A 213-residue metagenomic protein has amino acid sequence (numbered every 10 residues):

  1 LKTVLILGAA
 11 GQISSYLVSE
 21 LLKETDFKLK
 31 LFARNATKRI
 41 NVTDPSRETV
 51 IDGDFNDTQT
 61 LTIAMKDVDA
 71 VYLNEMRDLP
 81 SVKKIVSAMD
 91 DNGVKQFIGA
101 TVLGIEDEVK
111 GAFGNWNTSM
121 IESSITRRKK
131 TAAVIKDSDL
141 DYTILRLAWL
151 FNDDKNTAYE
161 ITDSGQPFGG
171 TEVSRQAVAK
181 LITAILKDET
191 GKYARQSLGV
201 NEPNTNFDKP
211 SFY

Functional and structural regions predicted by a protein language model:
K2-E24: N-terminal Rossmann NAD(P)H-binding glycine-rich loop of SDR-like oxidoreductase domains
T3, F27-K30, K95-Q96, D141: Residues at the starts of beta-strands that form the adenosine-phosphate
V4-L5, Y16, L31, A36-N92 (+1 more regions): NAD(P)H-binding glycine-rich loop region in Rossmannoid oxidoreductase-like domains and their noncatalytic homologs
L7-Q12, D153, Y159-Y213: Active-site-lining helix/loop region of Rossmann-like oxidoreductase modules
A10, N35, L103: Residues in the short beta-alpha loop(s) of Rossmann-like NAD(P)-binding domains
E24-L29, Y193: A generic structural motif
N41-T43, I63, V109-G111, K155-T157 (+1 more regions): Short, well-ordered secondary-structure micro-motifs
R77-T162: Glycine-/Pro-rich loop/turn segments that contact NAD(P) or position catalytic residues in Rossmann-like domains
